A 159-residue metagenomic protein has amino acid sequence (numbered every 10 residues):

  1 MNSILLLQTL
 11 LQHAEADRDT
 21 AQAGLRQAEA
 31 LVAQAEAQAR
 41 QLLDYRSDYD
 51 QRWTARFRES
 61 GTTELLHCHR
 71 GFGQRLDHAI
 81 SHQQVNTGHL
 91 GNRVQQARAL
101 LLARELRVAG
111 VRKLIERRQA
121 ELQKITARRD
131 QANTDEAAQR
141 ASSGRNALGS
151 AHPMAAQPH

Functional and structural regions predicted by a protein language model:
M1-H159: Charge-rich amphipathic alpha-helical interaction elements
